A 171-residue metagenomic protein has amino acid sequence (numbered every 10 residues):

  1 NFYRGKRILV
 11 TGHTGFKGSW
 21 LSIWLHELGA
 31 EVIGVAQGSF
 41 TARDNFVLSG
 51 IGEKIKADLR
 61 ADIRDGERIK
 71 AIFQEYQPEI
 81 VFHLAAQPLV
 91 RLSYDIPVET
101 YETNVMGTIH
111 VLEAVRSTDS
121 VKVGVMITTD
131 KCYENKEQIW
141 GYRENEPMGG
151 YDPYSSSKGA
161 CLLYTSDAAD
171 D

Functional and structural regions predicted by a protein language model:
N1-D167: N-terminal Rossmann-like NAD(P)+-binding domain of SDR-like oxidoreductases, especially those catalyzing
A169-D171: Short stretches within intrinsically disordered, low-complexity N-terminal or propeptide regions
